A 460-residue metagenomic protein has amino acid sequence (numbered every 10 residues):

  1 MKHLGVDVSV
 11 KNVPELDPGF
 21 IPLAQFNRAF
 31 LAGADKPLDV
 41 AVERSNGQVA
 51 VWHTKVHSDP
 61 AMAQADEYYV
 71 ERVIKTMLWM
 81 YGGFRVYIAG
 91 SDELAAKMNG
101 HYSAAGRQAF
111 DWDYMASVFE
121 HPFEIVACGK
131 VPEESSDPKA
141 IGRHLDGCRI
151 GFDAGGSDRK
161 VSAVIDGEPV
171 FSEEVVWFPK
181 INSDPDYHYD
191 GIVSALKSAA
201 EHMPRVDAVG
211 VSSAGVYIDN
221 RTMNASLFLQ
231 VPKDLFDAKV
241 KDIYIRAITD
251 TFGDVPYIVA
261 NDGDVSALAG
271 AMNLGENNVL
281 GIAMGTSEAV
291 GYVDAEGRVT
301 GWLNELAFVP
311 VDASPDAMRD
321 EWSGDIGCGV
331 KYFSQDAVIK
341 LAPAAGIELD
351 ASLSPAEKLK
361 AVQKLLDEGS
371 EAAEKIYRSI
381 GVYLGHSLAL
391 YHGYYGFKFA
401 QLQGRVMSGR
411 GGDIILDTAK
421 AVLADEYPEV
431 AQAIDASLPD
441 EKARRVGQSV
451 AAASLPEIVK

Functional and structural regions predicted by a protein language model:
M1-W52, K97, R107, S135-I141 (+7 more regions): Glycine/GP-enriched mid-protein hinge/lid loop-to-helix segment characteristic of carbohydrate kinases
A41-S45, V86-E93: Structural motif
V49-T76, I181-P204, P343-F399, G409: Adenine-nucleotide phosphate-binding core of ATP-dependent small-molecule kinases
D59-E71, M77-Y81, D92-C128, V175-D190 (+5 more regions): Glycine-rich phosphate-binding loop and adjoining helix at the ATP-binding site of ATP-dependent phosphoryl-transfer
M80-S91, R205-A214, Y395-V406: Short glycine-rich phosphate-binding loop at a beta-alpha junction
R85-Y87, G147-D153, V206-G210, V279-A283 (+2 more regions): Short glycine-aspartate micro-motif
D146-C148, A154-E173, P185, Y189-V193: Structured, charged N-terminal subsegments at the starts of enzyme catalytic cores and at intra-chain domain/subunit
K375-Y395, S408-K460: Internal alpha/beta domain cores that form substrate/cofactor-binding pockets in large enzymes and binding proteins
